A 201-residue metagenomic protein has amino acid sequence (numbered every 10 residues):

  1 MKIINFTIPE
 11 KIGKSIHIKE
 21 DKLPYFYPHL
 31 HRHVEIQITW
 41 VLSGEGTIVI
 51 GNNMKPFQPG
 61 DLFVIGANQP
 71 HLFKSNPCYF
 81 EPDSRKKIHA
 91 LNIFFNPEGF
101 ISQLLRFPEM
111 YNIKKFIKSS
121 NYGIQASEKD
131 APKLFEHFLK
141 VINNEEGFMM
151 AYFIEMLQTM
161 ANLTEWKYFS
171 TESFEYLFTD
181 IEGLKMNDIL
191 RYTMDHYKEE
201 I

Functional and structural regions predicted by a protein language model:
M1-F63: Generic protein-terminus/edge-of-domain signal
I3-I8, Q69-E136: A hydrophobic/aromatic-rich effector-binding and dimerization subdomain of bacterial HTH-type transcriptional regulators
K14, E109, D130-H137, M149-Y152 (+1 more regions): Alpha-helical structural motif
E35, K115, F138-E145, D188: Juxtamembrane/interfacial segments around transmembrane helices
G51, N96, M194: Residue-level recognition of the GNAT/N-acetyltransferase active site
P56-K74, F153-M160: Conserved long hydrophobic alpha-helices within structured protein cores
I124, E128, I142-E200: Short, Lys/Arg-enriched, Trp-marked, Pro/Gly-tolerant hinge/linker segments that flank
